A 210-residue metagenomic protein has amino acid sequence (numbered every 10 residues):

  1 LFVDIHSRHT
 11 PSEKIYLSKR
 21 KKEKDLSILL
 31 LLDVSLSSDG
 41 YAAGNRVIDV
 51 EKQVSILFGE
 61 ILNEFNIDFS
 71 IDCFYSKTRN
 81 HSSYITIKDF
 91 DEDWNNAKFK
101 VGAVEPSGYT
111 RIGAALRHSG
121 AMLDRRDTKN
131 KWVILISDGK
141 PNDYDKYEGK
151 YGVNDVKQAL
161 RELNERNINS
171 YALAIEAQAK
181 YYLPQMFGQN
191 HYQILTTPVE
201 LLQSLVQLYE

Functional and structural regions predicted by a protein language model:
L1-L29, V34-Y41, D68: Negatively charged sequence features
D25-L26, S38-F69, V153: …and closely analogous acidic/polar surface helices at protein-protein or active-site interfaces in A-domain-like
S27, N130-I134: Structural motif
V34-N45, F99-E105: Glycine- and acidic
V47-E51, G108-L116, G152, L201: Phosphate/oxyanion-binding active-site loops and adjacent basic polyanion-contact surfaces
R79-N130, L173-Y181: Von Willebrand factor
G120, K140-P184: VWA/integrin I-like adhesion module and closely mimicked acidic/polar interface patches used
F187-E210: C-terminal helix of von Willebrand factor
